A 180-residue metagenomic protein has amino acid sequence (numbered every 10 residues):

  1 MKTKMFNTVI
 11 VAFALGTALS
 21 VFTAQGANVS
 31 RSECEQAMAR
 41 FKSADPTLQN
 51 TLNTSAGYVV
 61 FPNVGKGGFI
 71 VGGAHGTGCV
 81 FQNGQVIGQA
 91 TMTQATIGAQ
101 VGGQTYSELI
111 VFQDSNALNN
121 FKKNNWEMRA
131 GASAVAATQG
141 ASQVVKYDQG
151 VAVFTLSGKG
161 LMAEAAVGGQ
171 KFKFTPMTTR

Functional and structural regions predicted by a protein language model:
M1-V11: Bacterial N-terminal signal peptides that target proteins for export
V9-S20: Bacterial N-terminal signal peptides
Q25-R180: Small-residue-enriched, tightly packed secondary-structure blocks
